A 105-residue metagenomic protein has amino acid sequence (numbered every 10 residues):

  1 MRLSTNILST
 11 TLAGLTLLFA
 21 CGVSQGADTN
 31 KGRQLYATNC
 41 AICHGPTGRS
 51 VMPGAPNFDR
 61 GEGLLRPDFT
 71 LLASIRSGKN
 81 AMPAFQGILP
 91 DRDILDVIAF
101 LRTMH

Functional and structural regions predicted by a protein language model:
M1-N6: Positively charged n-region of N-terminal signal peptides that target proteins for export
S9-A20: Bacterial N-terminal signal peptides
T11-A13, T29, L71, I75: Hydrophobic alpha-helical segments
L18-L35, T70: Electrostatic cytochrome c docking/interface patches
A27-N57, K79-A81, T103-H105: Periplasmic/extracellular electron-transfer cofactor-ligation site, primarily the c-type cytochrome heme-c attachment
N57-H105: Extracytoplasmic electron-transfer domains, predominantly the class I c-type cytochrome c fold
